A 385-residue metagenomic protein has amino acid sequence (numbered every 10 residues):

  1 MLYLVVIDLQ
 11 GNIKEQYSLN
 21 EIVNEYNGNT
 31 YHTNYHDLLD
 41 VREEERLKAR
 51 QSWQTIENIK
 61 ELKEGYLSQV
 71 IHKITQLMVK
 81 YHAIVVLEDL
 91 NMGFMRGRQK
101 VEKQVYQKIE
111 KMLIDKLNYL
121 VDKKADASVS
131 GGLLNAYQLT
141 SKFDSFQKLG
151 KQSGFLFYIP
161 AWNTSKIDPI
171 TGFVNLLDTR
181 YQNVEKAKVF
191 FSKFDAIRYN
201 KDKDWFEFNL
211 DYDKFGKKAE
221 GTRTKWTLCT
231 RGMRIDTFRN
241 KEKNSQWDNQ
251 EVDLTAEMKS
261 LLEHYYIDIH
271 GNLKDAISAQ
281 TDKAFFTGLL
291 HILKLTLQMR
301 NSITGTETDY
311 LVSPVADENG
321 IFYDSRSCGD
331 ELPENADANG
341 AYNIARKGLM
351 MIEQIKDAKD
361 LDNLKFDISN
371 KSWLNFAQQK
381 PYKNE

Functional and structural regions predicted by a protein language model:
M1-E385: Positively charged, helix-rich recognition surfaces that bind polyanionic ligands
